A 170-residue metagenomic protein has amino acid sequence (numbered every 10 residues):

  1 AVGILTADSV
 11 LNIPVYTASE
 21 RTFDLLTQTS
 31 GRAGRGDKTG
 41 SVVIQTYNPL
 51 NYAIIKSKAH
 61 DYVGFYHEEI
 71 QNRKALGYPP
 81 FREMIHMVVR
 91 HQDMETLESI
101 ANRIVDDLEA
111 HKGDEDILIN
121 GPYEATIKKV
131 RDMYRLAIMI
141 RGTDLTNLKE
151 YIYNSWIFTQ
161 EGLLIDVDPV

Functional and structural regions predicted by a protein language model:
A1-P14, Q28-V170: Accessory helical-bundle/CTD segments and flexible terminal tails appended to RecA-like ATPase motors
Y16-F23: Short, conserved loop/turn and helix-capping segments at secondary-structure boundaries that abut family-defining
